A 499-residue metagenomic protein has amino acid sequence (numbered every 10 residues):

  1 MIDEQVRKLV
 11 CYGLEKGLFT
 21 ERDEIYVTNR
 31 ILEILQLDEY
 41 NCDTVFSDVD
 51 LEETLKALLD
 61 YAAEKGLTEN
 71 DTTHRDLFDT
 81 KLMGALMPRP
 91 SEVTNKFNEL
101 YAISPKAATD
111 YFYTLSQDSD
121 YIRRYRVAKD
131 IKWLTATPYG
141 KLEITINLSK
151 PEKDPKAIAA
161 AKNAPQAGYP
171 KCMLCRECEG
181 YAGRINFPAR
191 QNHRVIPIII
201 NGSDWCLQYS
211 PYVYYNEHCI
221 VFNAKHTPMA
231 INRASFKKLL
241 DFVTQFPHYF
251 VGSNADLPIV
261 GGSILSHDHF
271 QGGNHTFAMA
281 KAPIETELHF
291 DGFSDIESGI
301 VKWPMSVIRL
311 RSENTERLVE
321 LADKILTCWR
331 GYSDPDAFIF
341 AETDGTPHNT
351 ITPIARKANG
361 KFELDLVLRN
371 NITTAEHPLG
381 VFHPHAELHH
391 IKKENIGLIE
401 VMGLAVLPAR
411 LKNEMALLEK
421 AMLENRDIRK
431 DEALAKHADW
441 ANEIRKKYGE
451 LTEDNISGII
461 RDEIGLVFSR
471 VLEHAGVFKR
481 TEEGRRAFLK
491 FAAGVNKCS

Functional and structural regions predicted by a protein language model:
M1-V221, K225-M229, K302-P304, L318-A322 (+2 more regions): Active-site microenvironments that recognize anionic phosphate/pyrophosphate groups
N192-R194, A224-V251: Helical scaffold of the NTase/Pol beta-like nucleotidyltransferase catalytic core
A234, V243-S266, G272-S333: Catalytic or ion-translocation cores adjacent to nucleophile or general acid/base/metal-coordination motifs in diverse
